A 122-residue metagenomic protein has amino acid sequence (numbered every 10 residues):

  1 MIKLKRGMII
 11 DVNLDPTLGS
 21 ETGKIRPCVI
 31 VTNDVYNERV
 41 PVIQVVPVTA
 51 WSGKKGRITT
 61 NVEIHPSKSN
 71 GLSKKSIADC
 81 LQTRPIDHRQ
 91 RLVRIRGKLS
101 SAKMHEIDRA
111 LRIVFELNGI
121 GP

Functional and structural regions predicted by a protein language model:
M1-P122: Conserved functional hotspots at enzyme active or ligand-binding sites that engage polyanionic ligands
